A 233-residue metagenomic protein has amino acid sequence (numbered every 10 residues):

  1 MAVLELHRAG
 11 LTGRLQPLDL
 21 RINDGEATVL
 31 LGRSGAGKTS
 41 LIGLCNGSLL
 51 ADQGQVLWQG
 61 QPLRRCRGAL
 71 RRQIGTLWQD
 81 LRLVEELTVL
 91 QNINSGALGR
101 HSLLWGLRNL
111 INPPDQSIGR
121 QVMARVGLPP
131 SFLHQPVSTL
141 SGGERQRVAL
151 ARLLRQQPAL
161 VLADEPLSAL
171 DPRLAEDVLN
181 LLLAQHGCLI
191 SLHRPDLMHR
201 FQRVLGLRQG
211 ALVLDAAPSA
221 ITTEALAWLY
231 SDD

Functional and structural regions predicted by a protein language model:
N46: Helix-to-loop junction immediately C-terminal to a conserved catalytic motif
A51-R65, L70, R125: Conserved ABC transporter NBD signature motif
Q61-D80, N112, I221: ABC ATPase NBD coupling module
D80, L87-L107: Q-loop/switch helix immediately C-terminal to the Walker
G106-S131: Conserved ABC ATPase "signature" region
P136-L140, E144: Conserved ABC ATPase signature
V161-E165: Catalytic Walker B motif of ABC-type/P-loop ATPase nucleotide-binding domains
